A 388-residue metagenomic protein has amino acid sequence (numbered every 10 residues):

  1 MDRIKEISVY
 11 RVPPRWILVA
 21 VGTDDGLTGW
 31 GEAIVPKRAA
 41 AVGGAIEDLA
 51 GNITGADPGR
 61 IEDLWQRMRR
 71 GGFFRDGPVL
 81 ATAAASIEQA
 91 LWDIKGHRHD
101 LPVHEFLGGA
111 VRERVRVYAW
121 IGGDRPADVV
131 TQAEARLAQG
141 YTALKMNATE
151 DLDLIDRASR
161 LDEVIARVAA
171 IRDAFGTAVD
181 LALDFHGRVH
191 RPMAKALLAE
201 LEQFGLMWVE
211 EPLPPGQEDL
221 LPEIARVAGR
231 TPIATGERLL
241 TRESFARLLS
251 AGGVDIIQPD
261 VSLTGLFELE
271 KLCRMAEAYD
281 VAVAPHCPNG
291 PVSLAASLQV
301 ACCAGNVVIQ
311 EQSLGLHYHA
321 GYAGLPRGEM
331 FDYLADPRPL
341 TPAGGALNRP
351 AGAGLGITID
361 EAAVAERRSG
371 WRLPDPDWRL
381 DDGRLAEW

Functional and structural regions predicted by a protein language model:
M1-A20: Short, Gly/Pro- and small/polar-rich lid/capping loops
I4, G26, L49, I87 (+8 more regions): Conserved, mostly hydrophobic/aromatic
E6, G22-R98, A320, E387-W388: Metal- or metallocofactor-binding catalytic centers and their adjacent structured scaffolds across diverse enzyme
G44, L49, D63, G205 (+3 more regions): Shared catalytic-loop signature of beta/alpha-barrel
V79, E88-D124, D128: Glycine-rich, aromatic-flanked loop segments that form ligand/cofactor-binding clefts across common enzyme folds
R114-A228: Metal-dependent enolase-superfamily TIM-barrel catalytic cores that perform enediolate-based chemistry
A353-W388: Extended hydrophobic packing segments that form well-structured cores
